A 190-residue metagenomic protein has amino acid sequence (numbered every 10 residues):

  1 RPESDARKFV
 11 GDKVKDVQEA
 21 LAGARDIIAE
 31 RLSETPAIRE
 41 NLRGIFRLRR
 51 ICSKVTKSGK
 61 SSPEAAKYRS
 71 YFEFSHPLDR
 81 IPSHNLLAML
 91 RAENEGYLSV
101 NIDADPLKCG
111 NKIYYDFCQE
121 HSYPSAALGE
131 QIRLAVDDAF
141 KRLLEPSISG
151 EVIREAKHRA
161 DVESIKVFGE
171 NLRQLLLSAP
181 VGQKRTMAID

Functional and structural regions predicted by a protein language model:
R1-V181, R185-M187: Duplex nucleic acid-engaging cores and interfaces of nucleic-acid transaction enzymes
D190: Acidic, metal/cofactor-coordinating or nucleic-acid-engaging core segments within structured domains
